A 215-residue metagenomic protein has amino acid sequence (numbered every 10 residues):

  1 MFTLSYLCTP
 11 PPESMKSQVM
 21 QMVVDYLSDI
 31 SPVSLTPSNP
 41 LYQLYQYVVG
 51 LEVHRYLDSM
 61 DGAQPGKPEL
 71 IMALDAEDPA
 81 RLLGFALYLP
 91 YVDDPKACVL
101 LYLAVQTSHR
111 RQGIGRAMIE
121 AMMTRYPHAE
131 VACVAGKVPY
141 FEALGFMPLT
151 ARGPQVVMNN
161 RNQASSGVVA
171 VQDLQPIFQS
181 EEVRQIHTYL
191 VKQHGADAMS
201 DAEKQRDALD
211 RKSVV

Functional and structural regions predicted by a protein language model:
M1-N39: Conserved N-terminal entry element of GNAT/NAT acetyltransferase domains
V33-A97, Y102-L103: A conserved beta-strand-loop-helix scaffold within acyl/acetyltransferase catalytic domains
V105, R110-T124: Conserved acetyl-CoA-binding loop-helix of GNAT-fold acetyltransferases
T124-G136: Conserved GNAT acetyl-CoA-binding A-motif
A135-N159: Conserved active-site alpha-helix within GNAT-family acetyltransferase domains
V156-Y189: C-terminal "cap" of GNAT-fold acetyltransferases
V214: Conserved small/polar residues in nucleotide/adenosyl-binding loops
